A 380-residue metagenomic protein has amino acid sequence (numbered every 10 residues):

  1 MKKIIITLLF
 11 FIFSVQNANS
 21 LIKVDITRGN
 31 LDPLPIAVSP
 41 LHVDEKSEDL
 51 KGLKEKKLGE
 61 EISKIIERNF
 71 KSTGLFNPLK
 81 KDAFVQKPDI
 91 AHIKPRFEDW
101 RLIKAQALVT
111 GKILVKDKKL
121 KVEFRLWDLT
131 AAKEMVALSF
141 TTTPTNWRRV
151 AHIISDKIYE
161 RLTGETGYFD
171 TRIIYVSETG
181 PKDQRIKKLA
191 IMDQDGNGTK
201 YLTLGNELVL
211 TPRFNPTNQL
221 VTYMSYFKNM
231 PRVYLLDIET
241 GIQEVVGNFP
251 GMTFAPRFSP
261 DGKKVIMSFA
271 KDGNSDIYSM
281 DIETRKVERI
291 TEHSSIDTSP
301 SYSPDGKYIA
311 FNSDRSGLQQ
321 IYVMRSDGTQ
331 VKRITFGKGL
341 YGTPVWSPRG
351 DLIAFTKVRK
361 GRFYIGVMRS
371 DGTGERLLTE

Functional and structural regions predicted by a protein language model:
I4-F13: Sec-dependent N-terminal signal peptides
I22-K23, A91-K157: Amphipathic beta-strand/beta-sheet edge segments enriched in Tyr/Trp
D25-R96, V109-V115: Short beta-strand->alpha-helix linker/helix-N-cap micro-motif that forms a surface specificity/interaction loop
T130, D193-N197, D237-G241, D281-R285 (+2 more regions): Short loop/turn segments that connect beta-strands within beta-propeller blades
T166, E178-K187, L204-E207, M224-V233 (+8 more regions): A flexible loop/linker signature enriched in serine peptidases of the S9 family
G167-F169, P216-T217, P260-D261, P304-D305 (+1 more regions): Residue-level detector of Asp-centered blade-edge/turn motifs that repeat once per structural unit in beta-propeller
I173, V221, G262-I266, G306-A310 (+1 more regions): Hydrophobic beta-strand positions that form the internal "hydrophobic ladder" of WD40/Gbeta-like beta-propeller blades
